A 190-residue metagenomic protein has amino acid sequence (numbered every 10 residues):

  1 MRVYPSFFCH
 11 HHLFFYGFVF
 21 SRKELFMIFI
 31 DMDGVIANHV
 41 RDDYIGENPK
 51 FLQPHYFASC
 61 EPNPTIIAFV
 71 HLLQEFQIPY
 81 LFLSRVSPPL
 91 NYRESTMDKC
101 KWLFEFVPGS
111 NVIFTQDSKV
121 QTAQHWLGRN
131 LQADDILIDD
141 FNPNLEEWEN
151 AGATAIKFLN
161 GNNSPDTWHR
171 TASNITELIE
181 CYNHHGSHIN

Functional and structural regions predicted by a protein language model:
F7-F26: Short, Lys/Arg-enriched N-terminal segments with co-localized hydrophobic residues within the first ~10-30 amino acids
L25-C60: Active-site neighborhood of HAD-like aspartate-dependent phosphohydrolases
S59-N63, I78-L90, N111-F114, I156: Short, well-structured secondary-structure segments
I66-T96, L103: Substrate-recognition element of Asp-dependent hydrolases with the DxDx(T/V) motif
T115-W148: Conserved Lys-Pro-Asp/Glu-containing loop-to-beta segment of HAD-superfamily phosphomonoesterases, centered on
I136-T171: Acidic, Mg2+-coordinating phosphoryl-transfer loop and its flanking beta/alpha structural elements, shared across
G161-N190: Charged phosphate-binding loop/patch that engages nucleotide di/tri-phosphates or the phosphate backbone of nucleic
